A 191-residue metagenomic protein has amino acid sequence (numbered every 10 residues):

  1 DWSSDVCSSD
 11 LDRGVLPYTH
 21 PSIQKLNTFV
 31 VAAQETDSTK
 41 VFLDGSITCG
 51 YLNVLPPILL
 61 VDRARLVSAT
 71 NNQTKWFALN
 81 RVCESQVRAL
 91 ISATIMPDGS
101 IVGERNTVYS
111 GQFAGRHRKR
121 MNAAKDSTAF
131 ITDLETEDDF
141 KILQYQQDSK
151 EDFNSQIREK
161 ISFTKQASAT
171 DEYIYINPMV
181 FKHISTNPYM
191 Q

Functional and structural regions predicted by a protein language model:
W2-V6: Single conserved hydrophobic/aromatic residue that forms the stacking wall/gate of nucleotide- or nucleobase-binding
C7-Q191: A sensor for short, sequence-defined functional sites
